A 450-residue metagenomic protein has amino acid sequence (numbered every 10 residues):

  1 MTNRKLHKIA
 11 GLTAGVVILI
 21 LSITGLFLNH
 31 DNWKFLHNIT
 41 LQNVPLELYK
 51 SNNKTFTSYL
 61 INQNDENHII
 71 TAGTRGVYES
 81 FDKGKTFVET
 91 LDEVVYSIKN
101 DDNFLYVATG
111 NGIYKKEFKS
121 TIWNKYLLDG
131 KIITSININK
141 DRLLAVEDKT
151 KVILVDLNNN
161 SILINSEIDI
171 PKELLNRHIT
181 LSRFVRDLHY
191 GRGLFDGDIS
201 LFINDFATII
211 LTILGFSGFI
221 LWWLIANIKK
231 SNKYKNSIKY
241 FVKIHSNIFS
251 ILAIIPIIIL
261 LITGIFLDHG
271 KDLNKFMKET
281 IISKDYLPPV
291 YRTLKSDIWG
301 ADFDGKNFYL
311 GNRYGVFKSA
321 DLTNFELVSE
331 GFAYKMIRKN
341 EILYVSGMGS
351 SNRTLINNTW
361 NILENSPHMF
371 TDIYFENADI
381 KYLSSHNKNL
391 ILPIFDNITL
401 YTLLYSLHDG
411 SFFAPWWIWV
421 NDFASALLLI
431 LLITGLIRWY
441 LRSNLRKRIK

Functional and structural regions predicted by a protein language model:
T2-A14, D198-I258, W416-K450: Juxtamembrane interface at the cytosolic side of transmembrane helices
L28-N52, I265-R292: Alpha-helical transmembrane signal-anchor/signal-peptide segments
V44-K50, G84-L91, I122-L127, Y240 (+3 more regions): A short beta-strand motif characteristic of beta-propeller blades
K50-N62, D92-N103, G130-D141, P171-L174 (+3 more regions): Repeated scaffold domains used in trafficking and secretory/extracellular systems, primarily beta-propellers
S58-A72, N103-T109, N137, D141-V155 (+3 more regions): Short beta-strand elements that form the blades of beta-propeller/WD-repeat-like and other beta-sheet-rich scaffold
Q63, S80-F81, K115-E117, L154-V155 (+2 more regions): Conserved Ser/Thr-centered positions that define the repeating blades of beta-propeller domains
V88-V94, N124-D129, S161-L174, H178 (+2 more regions): Beta-propeller fold detector
V146-L188, L343-V345, F370-L403: Extended, hydrophilic extramembrane loops/domains of integral membrane proteins
